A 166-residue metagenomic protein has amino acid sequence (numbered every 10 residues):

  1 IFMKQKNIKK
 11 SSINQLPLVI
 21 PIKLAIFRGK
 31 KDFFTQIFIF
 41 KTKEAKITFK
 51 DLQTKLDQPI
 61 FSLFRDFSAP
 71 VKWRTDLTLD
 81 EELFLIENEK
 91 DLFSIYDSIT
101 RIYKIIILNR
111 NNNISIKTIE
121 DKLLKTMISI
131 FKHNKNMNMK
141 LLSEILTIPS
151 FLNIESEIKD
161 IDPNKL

Functional and structural regions predicted by a protein language model:
I1-L63: Beta-strand-rich binding/interaction modules
K50-L166: Long, ordered, helix-rich scaffold segments
